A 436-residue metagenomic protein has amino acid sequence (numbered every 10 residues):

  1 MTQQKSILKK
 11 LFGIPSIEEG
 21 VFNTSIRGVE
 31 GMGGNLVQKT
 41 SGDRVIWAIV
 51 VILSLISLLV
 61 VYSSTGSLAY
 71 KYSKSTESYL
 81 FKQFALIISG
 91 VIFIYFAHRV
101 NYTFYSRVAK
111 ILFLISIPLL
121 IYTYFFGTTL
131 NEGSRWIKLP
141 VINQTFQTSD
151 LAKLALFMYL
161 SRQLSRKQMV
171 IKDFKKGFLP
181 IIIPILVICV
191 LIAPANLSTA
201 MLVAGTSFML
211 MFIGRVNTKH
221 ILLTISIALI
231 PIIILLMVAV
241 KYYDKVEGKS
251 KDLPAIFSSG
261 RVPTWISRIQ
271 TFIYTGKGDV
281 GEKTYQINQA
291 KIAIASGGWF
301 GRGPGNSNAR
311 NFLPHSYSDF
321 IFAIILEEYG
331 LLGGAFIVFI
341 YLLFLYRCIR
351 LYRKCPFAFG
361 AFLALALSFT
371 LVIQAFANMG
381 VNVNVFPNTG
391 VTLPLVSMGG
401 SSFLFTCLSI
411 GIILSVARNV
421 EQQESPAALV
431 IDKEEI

Functional and structural regions predicted by a protein language model:
T2-A48, I52-L53, L59-A195, M379-T392 (+3 more regions): Membrane-helix boundary/helix-loop-helix interface segments in multi-pass membrane proteins
A85-F93, E328-L345: Hydrophobic alpha-helical transmembrane segments
I92, V100, Y159, T264 (+4 more regions): Transmembrane alpha-helix boundary/anchor motif
K110-I111, I117, G177-V190, L197-F257: Hydrophobic alpha-helical segments of polytopic membrane proteins
L130, S134-W136, I225-L331, F359: Hydrophobic, glycine- and aromatic-enriched re-entrant/interface helices and adjoining loop segments
K176, P180, T224, F362-T370: Alpha-helical transmembrane segments of multi-pass membrane proteins, especially transporters and channels
S207-H220, S307-G333, V391-L404: Interfacial segments of multi-pass membrane proteins
I349-G390, V396: Loop-to-helix entry and N-terminal half of a specific, functionally important transmembrane alpha helix in multi-pass
